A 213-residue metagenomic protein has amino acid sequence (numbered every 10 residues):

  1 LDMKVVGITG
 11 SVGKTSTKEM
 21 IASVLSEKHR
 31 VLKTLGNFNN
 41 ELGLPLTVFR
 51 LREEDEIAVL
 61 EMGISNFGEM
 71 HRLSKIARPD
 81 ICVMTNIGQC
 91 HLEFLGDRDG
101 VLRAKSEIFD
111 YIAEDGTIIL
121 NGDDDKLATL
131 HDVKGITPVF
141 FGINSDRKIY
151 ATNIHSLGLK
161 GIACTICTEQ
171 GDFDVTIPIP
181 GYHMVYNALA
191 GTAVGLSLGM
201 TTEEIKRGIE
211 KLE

Functional and structural regions predicted by a protein language model:
L1-G122, A128-I136, T168, L189 (+1 more regions): Phosphate-binding loop of NTP-binding sites
R98-D99, D132-E213: Adenine nucleotide phosphate-binding catalytic loops in nucleotide-utilizing enzymes
